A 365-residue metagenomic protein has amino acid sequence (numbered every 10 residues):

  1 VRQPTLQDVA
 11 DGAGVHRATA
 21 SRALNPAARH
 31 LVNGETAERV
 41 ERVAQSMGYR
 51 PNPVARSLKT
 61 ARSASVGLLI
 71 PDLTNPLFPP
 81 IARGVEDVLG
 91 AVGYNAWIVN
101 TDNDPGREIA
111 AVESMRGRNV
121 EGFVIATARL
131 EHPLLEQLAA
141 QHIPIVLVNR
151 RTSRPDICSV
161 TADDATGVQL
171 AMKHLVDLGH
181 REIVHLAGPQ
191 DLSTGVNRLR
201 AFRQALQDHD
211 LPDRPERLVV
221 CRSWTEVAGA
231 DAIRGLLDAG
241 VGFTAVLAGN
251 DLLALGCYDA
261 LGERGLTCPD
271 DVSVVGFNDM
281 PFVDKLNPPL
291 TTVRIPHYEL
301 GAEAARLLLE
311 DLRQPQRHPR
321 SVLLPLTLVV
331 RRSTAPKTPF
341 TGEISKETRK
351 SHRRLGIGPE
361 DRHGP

Functional and structural regions predicted by a protein language model:
V1-S63, R353-R362: N-terminal helix-turn-helix DNA-binding module of bacterial transcription factors
V1-T5, A44-R83, A91-W97, D102 (+1 more regions): N-terminal helix-turn-helix/winged-helix DNA-binding helices and compositionally similar short basic alpha-helical
R17-R22, K59-D72, H174, E182-P189: Short beta-strand segments enriched in small/hydrophobic residues
S46, D87-V92, R116, A139-L147 (+1 more regions): Bacterial carbohydrate/catabolite-sensing allosteric modules
S46-N52, G106, T127-A128, Y258: Short gly/ser/thr-rich secondary-structure transition/capping motifs
D87-L135, P144: Central regulatory/effector-binding core of bacterial HTH transcription factors
